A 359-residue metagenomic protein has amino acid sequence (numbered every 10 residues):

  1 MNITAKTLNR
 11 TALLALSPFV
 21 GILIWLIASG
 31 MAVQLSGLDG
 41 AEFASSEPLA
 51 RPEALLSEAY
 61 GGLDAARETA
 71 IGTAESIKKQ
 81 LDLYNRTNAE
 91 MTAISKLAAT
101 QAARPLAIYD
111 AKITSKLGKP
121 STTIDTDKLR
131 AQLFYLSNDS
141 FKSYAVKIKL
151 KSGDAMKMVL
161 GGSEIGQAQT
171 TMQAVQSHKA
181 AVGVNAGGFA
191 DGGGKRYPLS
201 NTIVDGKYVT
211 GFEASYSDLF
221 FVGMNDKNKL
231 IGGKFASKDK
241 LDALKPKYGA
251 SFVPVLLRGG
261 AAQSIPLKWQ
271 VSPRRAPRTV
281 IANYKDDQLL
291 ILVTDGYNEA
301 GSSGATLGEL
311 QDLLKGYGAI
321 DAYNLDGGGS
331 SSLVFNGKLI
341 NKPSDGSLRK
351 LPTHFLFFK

Functional and structural regions predicted by a protein language model:
N2-F212: Zymogen propeptides
D139, Q176-S177, A214-Y216, N225 (+4 more regions): Extracellular/periplasmic catalytic domains that process cell-envelope and extracellular macromolecules
F141-A145, D218-L219, A276-V280, P352: Short glycine-rich loop/turn motifs
K149-S152, G223-K229, G259-G260, N283-D287 (+2 more regions): Short acidic-glycine loop/turn motifs at beta-strand connectors
L160-G166, S237-L241, T294-N298: Short, solvent-exposed aromatic-acidic interface loops
V182-A186, M224, G232, D321-L325: General beta-strand structural signal in soluble alpha/beta enzymes
F189-K268: Active-site-adjacent helix-turn-beta-strand microarchitecture at beta-sheet edges that either contains or buttresses
R196-F212, P266-I320, L325, S330-K359: Conserved, well-ordered active-site substructure
